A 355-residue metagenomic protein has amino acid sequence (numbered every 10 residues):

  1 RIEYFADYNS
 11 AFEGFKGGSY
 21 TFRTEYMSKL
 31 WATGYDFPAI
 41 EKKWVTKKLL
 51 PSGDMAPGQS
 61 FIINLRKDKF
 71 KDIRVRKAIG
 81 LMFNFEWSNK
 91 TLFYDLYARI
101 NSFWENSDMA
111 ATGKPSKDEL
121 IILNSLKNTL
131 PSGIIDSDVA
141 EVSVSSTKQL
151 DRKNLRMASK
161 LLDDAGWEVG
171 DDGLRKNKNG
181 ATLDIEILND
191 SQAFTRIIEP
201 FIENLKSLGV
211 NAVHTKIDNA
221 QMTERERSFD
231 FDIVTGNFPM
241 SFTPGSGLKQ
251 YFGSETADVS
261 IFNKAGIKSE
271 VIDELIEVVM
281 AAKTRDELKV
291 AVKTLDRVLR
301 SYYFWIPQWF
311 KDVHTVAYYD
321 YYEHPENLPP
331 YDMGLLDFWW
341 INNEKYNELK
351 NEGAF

Functional and structural regions predicted by a protein language model:
R1, I62-D68, V75-A78, E141-D151 (+3 more regions): Second-shell loop/turn segments in exported
I2, A6, T24, G133-M240 (+2 more regions): Ligand/substrate-recognition segments at binding pockets and active sites
E3-K67, A78, F83-S107, I233-P239: Extracellular/periplasmic solute-recognition and catalytic clefts
A11-F12, V75, M222-E226: Short, hydrophobic alpha-helical packing/hinge segments within bilobed ligand-binding/sensory domains
G14-G18, R74, I197-P200, N204: Glycine-rich, aromatic-lined ligand/substrate-binding cores of catalytic and carbohydrate-binding domains
K16, F70-D72, N179, K283: Primarily short, surface-exposed interaction patches in extracytoplasmic proteins
S19-T21, K71-R76, N84-S88, T182-D184 (+3 more regions): Loop/turn elements at helix/coil->beta-strand transitions in domains of secreted/extracellular proteins
L81-E141, L155-S159, A193-I202, E224-F355: Detector for C-terminal structural segments
